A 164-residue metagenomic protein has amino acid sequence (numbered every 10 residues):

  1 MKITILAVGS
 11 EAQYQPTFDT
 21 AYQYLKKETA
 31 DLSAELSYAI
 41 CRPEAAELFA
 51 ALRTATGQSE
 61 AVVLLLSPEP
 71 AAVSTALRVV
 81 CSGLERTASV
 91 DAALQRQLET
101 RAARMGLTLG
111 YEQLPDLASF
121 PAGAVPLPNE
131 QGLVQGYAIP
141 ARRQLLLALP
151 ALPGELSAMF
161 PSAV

Functional and structural regions predicted by a protein language model:
M1-R42: Glycine-rich phosphate/diphosphate-binding loop of Rossmann-like nucleotide-binding domains
V8-E11, S67, A151: Short strand-loop junctions, especially beta-strand C-caps/beta-turns that link beta-sheets to coils or alpha-helices
A21-Q23, L52, V164: Generic alpha-helical propensity signal that fires on short helical segments and nearby coil/disordered stretches
L36-A39, A61-L66: Short beta-strand segments at enzyme active-site cores
E47, A51, G57, A61-V63 (+1 more regions): Proline/glycine-rich low-complexity loops and linkers
